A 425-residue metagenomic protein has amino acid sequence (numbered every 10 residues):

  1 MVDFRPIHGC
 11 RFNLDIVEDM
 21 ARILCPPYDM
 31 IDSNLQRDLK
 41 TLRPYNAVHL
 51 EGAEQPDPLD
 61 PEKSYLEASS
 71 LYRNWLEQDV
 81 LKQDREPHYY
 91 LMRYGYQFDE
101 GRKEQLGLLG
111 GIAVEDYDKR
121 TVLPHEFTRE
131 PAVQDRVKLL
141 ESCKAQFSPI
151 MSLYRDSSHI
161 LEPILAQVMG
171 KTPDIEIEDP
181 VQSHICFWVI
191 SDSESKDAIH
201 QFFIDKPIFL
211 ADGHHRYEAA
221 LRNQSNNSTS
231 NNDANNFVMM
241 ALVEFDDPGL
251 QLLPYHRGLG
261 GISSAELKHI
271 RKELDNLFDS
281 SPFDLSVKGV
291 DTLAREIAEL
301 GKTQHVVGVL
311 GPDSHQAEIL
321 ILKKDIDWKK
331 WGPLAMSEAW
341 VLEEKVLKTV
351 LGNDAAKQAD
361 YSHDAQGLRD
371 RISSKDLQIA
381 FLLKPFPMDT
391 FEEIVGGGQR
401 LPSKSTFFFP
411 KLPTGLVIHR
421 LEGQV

Functional and structural regions predicted by a protein language model:
M1-V425: Surface-exposed, charge/polar-rich loops and edge strands
